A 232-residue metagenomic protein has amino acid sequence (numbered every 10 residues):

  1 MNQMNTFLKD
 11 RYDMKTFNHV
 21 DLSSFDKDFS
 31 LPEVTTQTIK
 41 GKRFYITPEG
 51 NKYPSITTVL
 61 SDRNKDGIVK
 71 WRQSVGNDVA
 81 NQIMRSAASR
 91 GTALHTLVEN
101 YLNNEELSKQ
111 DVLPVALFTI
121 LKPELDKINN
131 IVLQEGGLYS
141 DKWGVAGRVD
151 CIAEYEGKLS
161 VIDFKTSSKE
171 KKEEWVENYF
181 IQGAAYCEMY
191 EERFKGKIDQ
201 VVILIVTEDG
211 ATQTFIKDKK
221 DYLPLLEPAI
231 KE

Functional and structural regions predicted by a protein language model:
N2-A146: Metal-dependent nuclease catalytic cores that hydrolyze phosphodiester bonds in DNA/RNA, characterized by
E135-E232: Mg2+/Mn2+-dependent nuclease catalytic core
